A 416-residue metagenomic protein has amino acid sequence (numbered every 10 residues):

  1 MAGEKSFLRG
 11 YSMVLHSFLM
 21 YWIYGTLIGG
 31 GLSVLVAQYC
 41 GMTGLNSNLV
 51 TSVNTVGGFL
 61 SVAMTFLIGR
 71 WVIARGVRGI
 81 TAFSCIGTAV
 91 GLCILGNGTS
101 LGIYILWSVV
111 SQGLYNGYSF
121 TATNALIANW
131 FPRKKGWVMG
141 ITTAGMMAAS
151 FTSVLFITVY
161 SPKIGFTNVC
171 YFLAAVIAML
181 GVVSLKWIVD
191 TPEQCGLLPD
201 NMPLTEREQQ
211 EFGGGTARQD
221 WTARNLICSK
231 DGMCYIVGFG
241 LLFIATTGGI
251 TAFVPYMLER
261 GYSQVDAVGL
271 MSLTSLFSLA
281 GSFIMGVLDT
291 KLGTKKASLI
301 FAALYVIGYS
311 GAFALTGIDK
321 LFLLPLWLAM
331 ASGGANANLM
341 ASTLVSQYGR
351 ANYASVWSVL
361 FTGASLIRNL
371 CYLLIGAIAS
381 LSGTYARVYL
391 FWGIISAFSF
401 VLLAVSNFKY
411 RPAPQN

Functional and structural regions predicted by a protein language model:
S12-S47, M64, V154, G249-V254: Extracytoplasmic
W22, G102-Y118, G240, L321-A335: Hydrophobic core of transmembrane alpha-helices in multi-pass small-molecule transporters, especially MFS/SLC-type
G29-Y39, R224-S282: Extracytoplasmic gate region of multi-pass secondary transporters
A63-L101: Conserved MFS/SLC helix-loop-helix module at the cytosolic interface between two early adjacent transmembrane helices
M64-G76, S282-G293, A379-S380: Helix-to-loop junctions at the C-terminal end of transmembrane segments in multipass secondary transporters
G117-F131, A335-Y348: Intracellular juxtamembrane helix-capping segments at the cytosolic ends of symmetry-related transmembrane helices
I141, Q347-S382: A late C-terminal transmembrane helix in Major Facilitator Superfamily
S272-F277, I284, D289-T343: C-terminal transmembrane helical hairpin of 12-TM major facilitator-type secondary transporters
